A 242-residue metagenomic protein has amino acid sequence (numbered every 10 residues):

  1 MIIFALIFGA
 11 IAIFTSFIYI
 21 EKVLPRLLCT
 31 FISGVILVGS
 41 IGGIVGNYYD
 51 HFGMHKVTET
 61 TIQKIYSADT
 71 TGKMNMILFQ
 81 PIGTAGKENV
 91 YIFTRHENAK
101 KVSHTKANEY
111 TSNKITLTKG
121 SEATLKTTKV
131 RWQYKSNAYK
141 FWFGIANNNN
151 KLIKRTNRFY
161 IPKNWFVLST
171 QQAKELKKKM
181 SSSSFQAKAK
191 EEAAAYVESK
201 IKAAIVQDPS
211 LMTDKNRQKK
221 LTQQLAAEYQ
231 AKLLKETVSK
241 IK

Functional and structural regions predicted by a protein language model:
M1-V23, G42: Membrane-embedded alpha-helical segments of integral membrane proteins
I18, K22-P25, Y49, G53: Juxtamembrane transmembrane-helix termini
P25-S33: Membrane-interfacial entry segments at the cytosolic side of transmembrane helices
S33-G53: Transmembrane alpha-helices and immediately adjacent membrane-cytoplasm interface residues in multi-pass integral
G46-G72: Alpha-helical transmembrane signal-anchor/signal-peptide segments
I65-F93: Short extracytoplasmic
T94-K242: Extracytosolic and intramembrane catalytic regions of membrane-associated proteins in envelope/secretory systems
